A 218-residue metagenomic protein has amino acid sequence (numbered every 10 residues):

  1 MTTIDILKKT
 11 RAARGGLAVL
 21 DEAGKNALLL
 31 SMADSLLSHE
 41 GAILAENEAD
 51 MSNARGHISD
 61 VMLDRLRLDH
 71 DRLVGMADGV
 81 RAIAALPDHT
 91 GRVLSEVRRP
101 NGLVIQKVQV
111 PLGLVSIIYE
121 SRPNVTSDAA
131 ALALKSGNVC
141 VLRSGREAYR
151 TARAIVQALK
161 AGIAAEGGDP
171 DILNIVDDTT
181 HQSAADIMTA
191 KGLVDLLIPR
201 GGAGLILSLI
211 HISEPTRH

Functional and structural regions predicted by a protein language model:
M1-I105, L132: N-terminal Rossmann-like NAD(P)+-binding subdomain of aldehyde/semialdehyde dehydrogenases
K25, G137, L197: Residue-level signal for inorganic ion chemistry
D69, P100, V104-K107, L173-K191: A structured beta-alpha segment of the ubiquitous adenosine-cofactor-binding alpha/beta core
A85, H89-G162, E166, V194: Conserved small-residue-rich beta-alpha loop and adjacent elements that most often cradle the phosphate/pyrophosphate
S116-E120, N174-D177, I198-R200: Short beta-strand segments
A164-I175: A glycine-rich helix N-cap at a beta->alpha junction
A185-L196, G202-L209: Active-site/ligand-binding-proximal alpha/beta "capping" segment
I210-H218: Residue-level detector of conserved catalytic or cofactor/ligand-binding positions in enzyme active sites
